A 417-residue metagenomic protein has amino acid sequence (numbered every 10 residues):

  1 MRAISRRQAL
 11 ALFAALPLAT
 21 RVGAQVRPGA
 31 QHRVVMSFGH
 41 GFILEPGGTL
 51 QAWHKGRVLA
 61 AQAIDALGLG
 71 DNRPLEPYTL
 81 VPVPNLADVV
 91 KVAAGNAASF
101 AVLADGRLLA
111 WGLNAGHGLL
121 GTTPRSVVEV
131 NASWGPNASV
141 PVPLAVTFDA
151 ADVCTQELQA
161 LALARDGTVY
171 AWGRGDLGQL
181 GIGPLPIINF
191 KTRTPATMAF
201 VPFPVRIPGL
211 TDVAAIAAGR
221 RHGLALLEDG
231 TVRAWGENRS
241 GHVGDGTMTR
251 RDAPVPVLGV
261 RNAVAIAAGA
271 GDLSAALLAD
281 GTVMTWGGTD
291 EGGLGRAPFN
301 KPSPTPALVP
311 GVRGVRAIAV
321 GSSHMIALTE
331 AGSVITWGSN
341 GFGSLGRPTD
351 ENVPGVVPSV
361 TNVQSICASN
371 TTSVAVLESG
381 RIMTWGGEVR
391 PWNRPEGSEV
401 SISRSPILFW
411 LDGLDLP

Functional and structural regions predicted by a protein language model:
M1-P17: N-terminal secretory signal peptides and thylakoid transit peptides that target proteins across membranes
Q25-G56: An edge-strand/N-cap motif at the start of beta-rich repeat modules
S37-F38, P46, G95-A97, A104 (+14 more regions): Short loop/turn segments that connect beta-strands within the blades of beta-propeller domains, predominantly WD40
H40-I43, A52, A98-A101, A110 (+10 more regions): Conserved core positions of repeat-based scaffolds
L44, Q51-L80, L109-V140, G173-V201 (+4 more regions): Short glycine/serine- and acidic-residue-enriched loop/turn motifs that recur at repeat junctions
V83-P84, L144-V146, I207-P208, V257-G259 (+2 more regions): Surface loop/turn motifs at the tips and blade-to-blade linkers of beta-strand repeat domains
D88, A104-R107, R165-T168, T211-A215 (+9 more regions): Tandem repeat domain/solenoid detector
